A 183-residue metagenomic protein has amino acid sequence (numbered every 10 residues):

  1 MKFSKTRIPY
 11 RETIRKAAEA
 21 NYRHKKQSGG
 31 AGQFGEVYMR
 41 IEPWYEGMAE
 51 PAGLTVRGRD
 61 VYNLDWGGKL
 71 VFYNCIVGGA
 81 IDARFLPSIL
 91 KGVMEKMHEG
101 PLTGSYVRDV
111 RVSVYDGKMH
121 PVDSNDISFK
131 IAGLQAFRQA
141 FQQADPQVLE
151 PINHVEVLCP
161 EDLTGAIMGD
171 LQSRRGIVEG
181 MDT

Functional and structural regions predicted by a protein language model:
M1-T183: Accessory interaction regions appended to the cores of large information-processing enzymes
